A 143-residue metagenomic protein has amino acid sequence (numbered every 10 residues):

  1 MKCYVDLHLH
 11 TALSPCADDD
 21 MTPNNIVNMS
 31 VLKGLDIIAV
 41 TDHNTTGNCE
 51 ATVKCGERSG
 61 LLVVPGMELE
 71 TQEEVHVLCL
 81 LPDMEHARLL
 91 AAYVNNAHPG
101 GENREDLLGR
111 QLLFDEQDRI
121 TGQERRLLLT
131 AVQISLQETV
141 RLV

Functional and structural regions predicted by a protein language model:
M1-E73: An N-terminally biased module of ancient metal coordination in phosphate/nucleic-acid-related enzymes
K2, K54-V143: Extended substrate/RNA-proximal surfaces in nucleic-acid metabolism proteins
